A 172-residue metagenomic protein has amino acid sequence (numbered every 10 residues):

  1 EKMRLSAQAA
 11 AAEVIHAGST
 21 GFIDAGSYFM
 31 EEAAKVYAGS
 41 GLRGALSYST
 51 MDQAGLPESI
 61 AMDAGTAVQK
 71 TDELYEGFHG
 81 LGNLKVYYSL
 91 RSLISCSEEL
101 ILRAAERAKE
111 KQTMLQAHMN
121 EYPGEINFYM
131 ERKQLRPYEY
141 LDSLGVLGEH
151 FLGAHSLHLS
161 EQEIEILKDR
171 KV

Functional and structural regions predicted by a protein language model:
E1-A34: Metal-associated gating/positioning segment near the N- to mid-region
E13-G21, G82-Y87, L144-H150, K168-V172: Short, surface-exposed connector motifs at secondary-structure boundaries
E32-L157, Q162: Metal-coordinating catalytic core of metallo-dependent amide/deamination hydrolases
